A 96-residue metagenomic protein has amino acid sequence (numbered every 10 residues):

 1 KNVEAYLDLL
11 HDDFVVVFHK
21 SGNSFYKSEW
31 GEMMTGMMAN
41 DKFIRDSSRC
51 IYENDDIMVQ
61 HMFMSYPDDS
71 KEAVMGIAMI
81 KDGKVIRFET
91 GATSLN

Functional and structural regions predicted by a protein language model:
N2-V17: Short, well-ordered alpha-helical segments enriched in acidic and aromatic residues
V17, S21-S24, S28-N96: A beta-strand edge to alpha-helix "cap/lid" segment located at domain peripheries
